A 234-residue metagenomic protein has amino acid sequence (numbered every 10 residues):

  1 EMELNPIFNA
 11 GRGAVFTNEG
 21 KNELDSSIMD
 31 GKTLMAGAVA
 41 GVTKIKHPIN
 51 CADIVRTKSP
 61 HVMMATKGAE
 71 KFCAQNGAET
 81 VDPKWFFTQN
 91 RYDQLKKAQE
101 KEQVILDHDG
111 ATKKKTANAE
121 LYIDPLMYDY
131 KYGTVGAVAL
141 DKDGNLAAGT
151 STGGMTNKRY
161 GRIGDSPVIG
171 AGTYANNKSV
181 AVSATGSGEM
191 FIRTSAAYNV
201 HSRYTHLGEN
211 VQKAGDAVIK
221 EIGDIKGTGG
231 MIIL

Functional and structural regions predicted by a protein language model:
E1-L234: N-terminal nucleophile
